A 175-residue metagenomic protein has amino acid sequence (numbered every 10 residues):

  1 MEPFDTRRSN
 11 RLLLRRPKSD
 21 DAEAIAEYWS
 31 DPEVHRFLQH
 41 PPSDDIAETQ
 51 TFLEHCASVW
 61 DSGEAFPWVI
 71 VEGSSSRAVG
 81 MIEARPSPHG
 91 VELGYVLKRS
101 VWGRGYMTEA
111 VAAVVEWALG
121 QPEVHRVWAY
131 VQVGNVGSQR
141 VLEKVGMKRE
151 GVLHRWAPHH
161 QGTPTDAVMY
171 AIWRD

Functional and structural regions predicted by a protein language model:
M1-R36, V69-D175: Acyl-donor (CoA/ACP) binding surface of acyl/acetyltransferases
E33-H55, F66-W68: Conserved GNAT-fold acetyl-CoA-binding loop/helix
S58-G63: Short loop/turn motifs at secondary-structure junctions and domain boundaries
